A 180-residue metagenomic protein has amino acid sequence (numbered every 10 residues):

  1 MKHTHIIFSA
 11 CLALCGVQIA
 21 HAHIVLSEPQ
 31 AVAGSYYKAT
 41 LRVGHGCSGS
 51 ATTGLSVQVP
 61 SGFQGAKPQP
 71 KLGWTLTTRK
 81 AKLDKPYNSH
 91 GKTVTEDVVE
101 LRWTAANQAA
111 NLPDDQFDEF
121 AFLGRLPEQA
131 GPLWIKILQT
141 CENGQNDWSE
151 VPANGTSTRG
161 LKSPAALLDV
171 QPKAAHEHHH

Functional and structural regions predicted by a protein language model:
M1-F8: Bacterial N-terminal signal peptides that target proteins for export
S9-G16: Bacterial N-terminal signal peptides
G16-A22: Sec/Tat signal peptide C-region and signal peptidase I cleavage site
H23-G44: Short N-terminal segments immediately surrounding and downstream of signal-peptide cleavage
A33, T140-H180: Extracytoplasmic/periplasmic copper-protein system
Y37-G73: Low-complexity, serine/threonine/proline/glycine-rich extracellular segments that form mucin-like
Q58-P113: Structured domain cores in non-transmembrane regions
L101-G131: Low-complexity, intrinsically disordered segments enriched in Ser/Thr together with acidic residues
